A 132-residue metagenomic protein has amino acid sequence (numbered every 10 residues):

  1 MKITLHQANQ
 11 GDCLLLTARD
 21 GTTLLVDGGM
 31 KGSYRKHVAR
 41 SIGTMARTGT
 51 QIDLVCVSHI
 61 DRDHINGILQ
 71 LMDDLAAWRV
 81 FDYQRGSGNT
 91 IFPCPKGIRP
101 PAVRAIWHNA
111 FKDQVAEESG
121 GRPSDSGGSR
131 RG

Functional and structural regions predicted by a protein language model:
M1, N66, Q70-G132: Flexible, acidic/histidine-containing loops and adjacent segments that form or flank the divalent-metal
M1-L54: Conserved beta-strand hairpin/beta-sheet module of binuclear metal-dependent hydrolase folds, prominently
Q10-D12, K31-S33, I60-N66, K112-A116: Active-site environment of divalent metal-dependent phosphoester hydrolases
V26, V38, V55-V57, V80 (+2 more regions): Extended aliphatic helical segments
A39-I42, I60-H64, N89-C94: Low-complexity, flexible helical/coil segments
I52-D63, G86: Metallo-beta-lactamase
